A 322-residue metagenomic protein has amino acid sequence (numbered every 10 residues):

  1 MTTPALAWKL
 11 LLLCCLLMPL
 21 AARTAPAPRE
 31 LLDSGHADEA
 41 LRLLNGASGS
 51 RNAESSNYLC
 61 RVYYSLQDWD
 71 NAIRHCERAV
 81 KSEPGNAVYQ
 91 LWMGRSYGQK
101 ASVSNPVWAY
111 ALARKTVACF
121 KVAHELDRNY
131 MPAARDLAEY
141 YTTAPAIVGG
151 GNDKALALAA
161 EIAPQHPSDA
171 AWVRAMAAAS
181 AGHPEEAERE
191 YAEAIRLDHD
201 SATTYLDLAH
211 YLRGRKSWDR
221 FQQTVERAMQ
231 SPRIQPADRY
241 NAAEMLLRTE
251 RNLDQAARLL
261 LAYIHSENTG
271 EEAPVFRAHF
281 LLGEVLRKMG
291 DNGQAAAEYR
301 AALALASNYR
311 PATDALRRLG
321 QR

Functional and structural regions predicted by a protein language model:
R29, E139, T143, H210-G214 (+1 more regions): Alpha-helical adaptor scaffolds
R29, R61, R95, S102 (+7 more regions): Residue-level recognition of tetratricopeptide repeat
L31, Q67-K81, G85, Y89-N129 (+5 more regions): Short coil/linker segments at helix-helix boundaries
G49-S50, S82, L126, I162-Q165 (+5 more regions): Structural marker of alpha-solenoid helical repeat scaffolds
N52-E54, N86, Y130, P167-D169 (+4 more regions): Residue-level recognition of tetratricopeptide repeat
Y58-R61, W92, D136, V173 (+4 more regions): Canonical tetratricopeptide repeat
